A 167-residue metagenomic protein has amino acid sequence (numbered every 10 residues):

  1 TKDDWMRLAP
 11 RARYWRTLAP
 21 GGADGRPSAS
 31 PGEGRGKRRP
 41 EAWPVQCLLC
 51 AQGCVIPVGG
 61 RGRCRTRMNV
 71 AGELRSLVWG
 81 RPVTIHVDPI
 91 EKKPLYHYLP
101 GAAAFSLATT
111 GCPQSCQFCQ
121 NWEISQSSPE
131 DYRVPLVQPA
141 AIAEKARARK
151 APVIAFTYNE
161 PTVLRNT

Functional and structural regions predicted by a protein language model:
T1: Extracytoplasmic thiol/disulfide redox context detector
D4-D24, G36, W43-A102: N-terminal juxtadomain amphipathic helix that follows a signal peptide/anchor or precedes a small N-terminal auxiliary
D24-S30: Intrinsically disordered, low-complexity segments enriched in serine/proline and basic residues
G32-G34: N-terminal polybasic/positive-inside topogenic patches
N69-T167: Conserved Radical SAM active-site core
